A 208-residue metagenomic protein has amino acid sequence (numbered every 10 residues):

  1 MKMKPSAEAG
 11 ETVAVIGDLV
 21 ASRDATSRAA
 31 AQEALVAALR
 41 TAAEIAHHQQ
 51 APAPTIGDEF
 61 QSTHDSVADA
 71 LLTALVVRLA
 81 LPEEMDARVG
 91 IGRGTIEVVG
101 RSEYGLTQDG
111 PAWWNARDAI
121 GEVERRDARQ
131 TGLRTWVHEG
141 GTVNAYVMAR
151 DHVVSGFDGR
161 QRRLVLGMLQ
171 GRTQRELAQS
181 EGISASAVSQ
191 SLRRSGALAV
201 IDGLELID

Functional and structural regions predicted by a protein language model:
M1-D208: Regulatory and interdomain segments flanking nucleotide-handling catalytic cores in signaling/defense enzymes
